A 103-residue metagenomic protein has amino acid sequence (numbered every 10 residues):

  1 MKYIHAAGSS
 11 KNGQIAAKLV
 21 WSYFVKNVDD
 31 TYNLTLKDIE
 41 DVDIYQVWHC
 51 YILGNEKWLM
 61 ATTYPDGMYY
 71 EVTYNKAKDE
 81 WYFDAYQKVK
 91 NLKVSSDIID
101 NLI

Functional and structural regions predicted by a protein language model:
M1-I52: N-terminal non-globular leader segments, chiefly Sec-dependent signal peptides
A6-A7, A16-A17, A61, A77 (+1 more regions): A sequence-composition feature that detects small, non-aromatic residues
D41-E80: Amphipathic, interaction-prone secondary-structure segments
D66-I103: Short, compact, well-ordered microdomains
